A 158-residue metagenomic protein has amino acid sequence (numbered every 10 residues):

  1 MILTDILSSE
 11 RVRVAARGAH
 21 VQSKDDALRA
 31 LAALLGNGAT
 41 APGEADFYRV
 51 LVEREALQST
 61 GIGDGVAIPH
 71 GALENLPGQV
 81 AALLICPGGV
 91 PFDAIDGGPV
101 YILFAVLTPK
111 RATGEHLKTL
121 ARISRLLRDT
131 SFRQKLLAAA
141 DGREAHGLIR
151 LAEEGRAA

Functional and structural regions predicted by a protein language model:
M1-A158: Cytosolic covalent-transfer regions centered on His/Cys nucleophiles that carry phosphoryl or persulfide groups
